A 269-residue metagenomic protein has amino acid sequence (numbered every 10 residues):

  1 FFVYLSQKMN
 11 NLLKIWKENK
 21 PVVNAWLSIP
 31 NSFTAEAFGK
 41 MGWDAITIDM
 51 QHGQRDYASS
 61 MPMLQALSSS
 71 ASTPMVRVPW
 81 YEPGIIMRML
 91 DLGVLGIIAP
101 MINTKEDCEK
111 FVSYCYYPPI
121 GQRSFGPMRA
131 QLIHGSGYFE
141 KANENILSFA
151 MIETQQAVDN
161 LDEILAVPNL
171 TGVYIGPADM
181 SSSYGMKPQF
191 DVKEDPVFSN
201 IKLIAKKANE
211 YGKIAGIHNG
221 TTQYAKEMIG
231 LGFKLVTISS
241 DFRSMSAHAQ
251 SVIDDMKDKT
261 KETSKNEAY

Functional and structural regions predicted by a protein language model:
F1-L5: Hydrophobic alpha-helical signal peptides and transmembrane signal-/tail-anchor segments that drive secretory-pathway
Q7-Y269: Expand to "…catalyze enediolate/carbanion chemistry for C-C bond making/breaking, isomerization, decarboxylation
